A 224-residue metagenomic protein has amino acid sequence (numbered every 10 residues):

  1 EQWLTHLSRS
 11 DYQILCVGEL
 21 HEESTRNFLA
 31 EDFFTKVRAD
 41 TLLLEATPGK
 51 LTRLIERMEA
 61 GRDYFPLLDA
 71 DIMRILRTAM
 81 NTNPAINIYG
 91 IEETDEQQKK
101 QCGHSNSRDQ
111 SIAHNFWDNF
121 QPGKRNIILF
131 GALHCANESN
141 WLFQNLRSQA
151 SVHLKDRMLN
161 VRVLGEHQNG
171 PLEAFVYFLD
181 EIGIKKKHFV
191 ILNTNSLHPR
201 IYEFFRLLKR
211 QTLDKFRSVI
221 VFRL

Functional and structural regions predicted by a protein language model:
E1-L224: Compositional signal for N-terminal targeting/processing segments
